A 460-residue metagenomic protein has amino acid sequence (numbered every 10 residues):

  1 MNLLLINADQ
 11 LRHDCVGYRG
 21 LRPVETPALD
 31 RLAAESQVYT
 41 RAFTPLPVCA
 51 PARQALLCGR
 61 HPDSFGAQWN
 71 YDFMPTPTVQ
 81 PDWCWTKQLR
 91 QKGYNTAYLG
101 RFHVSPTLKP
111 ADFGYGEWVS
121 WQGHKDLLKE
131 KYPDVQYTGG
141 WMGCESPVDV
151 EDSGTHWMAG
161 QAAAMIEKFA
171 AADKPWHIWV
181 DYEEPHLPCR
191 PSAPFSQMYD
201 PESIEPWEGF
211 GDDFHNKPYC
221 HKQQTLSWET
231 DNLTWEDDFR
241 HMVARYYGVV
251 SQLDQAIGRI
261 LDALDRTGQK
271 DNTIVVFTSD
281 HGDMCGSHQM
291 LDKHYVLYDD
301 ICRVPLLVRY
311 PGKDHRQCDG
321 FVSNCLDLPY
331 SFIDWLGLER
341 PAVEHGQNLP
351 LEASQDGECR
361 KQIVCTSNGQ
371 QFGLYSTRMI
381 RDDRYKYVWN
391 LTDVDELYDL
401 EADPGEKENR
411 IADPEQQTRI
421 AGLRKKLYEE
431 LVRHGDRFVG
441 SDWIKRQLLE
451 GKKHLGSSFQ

Functional and structural regions predicted by a protein language model:
M1-N390, D395, P404-G422, K452-Q460: Formylglycine-dependent sulfatase
D213, K217, K425-Y428, S441 (+1 more regions): Residue-level signal for alpha-helical context at structural boundaries
E401: Residues forming the ATP-binding cleft of Hanks-type serine/threonine protein kinase domains
P414-G440: A contiguous, mid-protein "functional segment" used to position or interact with cofactors/ions or partner subunits
D436-L455: Short, charged, surface-exposed hinge/linker loops at domain edges that act as mobile lids or interdomain connectors
